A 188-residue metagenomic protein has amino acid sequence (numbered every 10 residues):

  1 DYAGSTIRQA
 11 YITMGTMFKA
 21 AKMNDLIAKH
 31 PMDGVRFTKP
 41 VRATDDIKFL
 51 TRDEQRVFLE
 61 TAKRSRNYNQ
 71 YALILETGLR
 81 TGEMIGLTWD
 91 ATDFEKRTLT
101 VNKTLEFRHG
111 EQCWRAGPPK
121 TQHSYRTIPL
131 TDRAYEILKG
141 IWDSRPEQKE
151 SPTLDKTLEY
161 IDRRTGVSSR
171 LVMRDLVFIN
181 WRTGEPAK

Functional and structural regions predicted by a protein language model:
D1, A20: Basic/aromatic-enriched alpha-helical hairpins
Y2-A3, K188: Short coil turns linking two alpha-helices in DNA-binding domains
G4, R8-I12, M23, I27-L87 (+6 more regions): Basic, Lys/Arg- and aromatic-enriched nucleic-acid-binding interface segment
T98-T100, A116-G140, Y160-R163, L171-K188: C-terminal catalytic core of Y-nucleophile DNA break-rejoin enzymes
T100-E106: Secondary-structure transition/turn motif
E106-P119: Mixed-charge, low-complexity intrinsically disordered segments
K149-V167: Short mixed-charge
